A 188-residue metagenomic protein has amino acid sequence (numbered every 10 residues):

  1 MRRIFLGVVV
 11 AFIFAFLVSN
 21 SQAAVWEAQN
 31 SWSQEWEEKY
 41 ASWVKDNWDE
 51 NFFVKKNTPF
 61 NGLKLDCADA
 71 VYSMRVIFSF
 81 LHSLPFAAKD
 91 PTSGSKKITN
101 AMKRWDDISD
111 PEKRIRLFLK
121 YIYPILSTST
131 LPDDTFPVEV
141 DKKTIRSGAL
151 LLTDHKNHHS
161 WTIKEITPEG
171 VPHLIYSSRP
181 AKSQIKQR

Functional and structural regions predicted by a protein language model:
M1-I4: Positively charged n-region of N-terminal signal peptides that target proteins for export
L6, Q29, S33, E37 (+2 more regions): Intrinsic-disorder-associated interaction segments
G7-F16: Bacterial N-terminal signal peptides
N20-D69: Active-site-adjacent structural segments surrounding the nucleophilic cysteine of cysteine proteases and isopeptidases
A23, S83, I163-E165, K186: Short, solvent-exposed loop/turn and secondary-structure capping segments
K56-T128: Cysteine-nucleophile protease catalytic domains, especially the papain-like/related folds used in DUB/UBL proteases
D110-I175: ...with weaker cross-activation on analogous glycine-rich loops/strands in unrelated enzymes
R179-R188: Glycine- and charge-enriched low-complexity intrinsically disordered segments
